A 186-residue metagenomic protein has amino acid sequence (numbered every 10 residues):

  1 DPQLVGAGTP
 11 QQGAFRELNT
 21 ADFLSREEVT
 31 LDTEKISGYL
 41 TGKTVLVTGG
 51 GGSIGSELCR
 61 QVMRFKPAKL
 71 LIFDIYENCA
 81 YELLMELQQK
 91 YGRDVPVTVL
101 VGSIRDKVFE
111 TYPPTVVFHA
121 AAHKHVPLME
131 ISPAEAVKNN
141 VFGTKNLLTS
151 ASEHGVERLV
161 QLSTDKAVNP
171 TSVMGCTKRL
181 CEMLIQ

Functional and structural regions predicted by a protein language model:
D1-T44: Flexible, Lys/Arg-rich cytosolic regulatory linkers and terminal tails that connect or flank
A7-G8, K69, H119, H123-E182: Conserved Rossmann-fold NAD(P)-dependent oxidoreductase catalytic core, especially the SDR/UDP-sugar
T41-T44, P67, V156: Phosphate-coordination loops involved in phosphoryl transfer and adenosine-cofactor binding
V45-T48, I72: Hydrophobic Val/Ile/Leu positions in short beta-strands of Rossmann-like dinucleotide-binding domains
G51: Conserved glycine-rich cofactor-binding loop
I54: Hydrophobic/small residue at the entry helix of a nucleotide-binding pocket
E57, Q61-P67, I72, Q88 (+2 more regions): NAD(P)H-binding glycine-rich loop region in Rossmannoid oxidoreductase-like domains and their noncatalytic homologs
N78: Conserved Rossmann-like nucleotide-cofactor binding loop
